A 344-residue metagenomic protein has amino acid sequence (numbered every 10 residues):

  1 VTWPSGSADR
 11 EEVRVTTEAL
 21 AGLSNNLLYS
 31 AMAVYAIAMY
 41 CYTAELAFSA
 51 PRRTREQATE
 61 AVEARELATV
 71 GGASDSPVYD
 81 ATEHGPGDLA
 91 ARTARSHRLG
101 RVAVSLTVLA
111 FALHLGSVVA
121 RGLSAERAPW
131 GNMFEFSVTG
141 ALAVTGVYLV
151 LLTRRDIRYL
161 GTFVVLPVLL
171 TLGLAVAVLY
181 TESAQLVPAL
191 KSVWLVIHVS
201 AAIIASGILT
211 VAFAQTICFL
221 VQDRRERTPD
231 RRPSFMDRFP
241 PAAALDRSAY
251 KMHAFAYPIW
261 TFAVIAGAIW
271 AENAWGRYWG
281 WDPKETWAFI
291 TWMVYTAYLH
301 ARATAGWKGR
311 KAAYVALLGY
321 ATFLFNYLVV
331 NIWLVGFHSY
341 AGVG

Functional and structural regions predicted by a protein language model:
D9-G344: Polytopic transmembrane helical bundles with strong interfacial aromatic enrichment
